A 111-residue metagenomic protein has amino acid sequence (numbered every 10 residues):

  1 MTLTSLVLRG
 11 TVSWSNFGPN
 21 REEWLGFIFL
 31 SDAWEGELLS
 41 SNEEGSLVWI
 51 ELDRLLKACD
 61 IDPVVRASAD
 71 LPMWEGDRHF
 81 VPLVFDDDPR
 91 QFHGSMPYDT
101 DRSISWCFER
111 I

Functional and structural regions predicted by a protein language model:
M1-T4, S13-G76, L83-V84, W106-R110: Unchanged
L83-I111: Charged phosphate-binding loop/patch that engages nucleotide di/tri-phosphates or the phosphate backbone of nucleic
